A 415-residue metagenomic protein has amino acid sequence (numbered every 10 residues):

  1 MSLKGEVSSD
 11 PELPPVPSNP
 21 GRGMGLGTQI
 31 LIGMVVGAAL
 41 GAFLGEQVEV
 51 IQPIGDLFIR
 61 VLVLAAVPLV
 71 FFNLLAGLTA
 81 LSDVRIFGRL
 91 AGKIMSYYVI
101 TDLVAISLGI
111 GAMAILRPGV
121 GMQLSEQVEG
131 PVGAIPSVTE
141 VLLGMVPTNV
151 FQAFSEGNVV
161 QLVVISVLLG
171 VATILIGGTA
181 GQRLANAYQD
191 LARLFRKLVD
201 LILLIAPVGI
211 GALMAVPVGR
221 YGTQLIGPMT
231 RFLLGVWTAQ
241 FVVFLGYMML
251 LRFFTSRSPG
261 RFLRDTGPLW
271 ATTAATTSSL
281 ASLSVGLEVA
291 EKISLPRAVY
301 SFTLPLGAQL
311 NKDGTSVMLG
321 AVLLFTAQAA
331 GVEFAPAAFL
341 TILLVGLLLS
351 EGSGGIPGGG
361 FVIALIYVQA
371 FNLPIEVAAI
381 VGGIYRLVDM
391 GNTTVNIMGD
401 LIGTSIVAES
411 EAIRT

Functional and structural regions predicted by a protein language model:
L3-L26, V395-T415: Cytosolic juxtamembrane C-terminal amphipathic helix followed by a basic/polar low-complexity tail immediately after
G21-G27, L31-M34, A38-A42, I59-L62 (+2 more regions): Signature of multi-pass transmembrane helix bundles
G45, T79-I86, G121, I176-Q182 (+7 more regions): Juxtamembrane helix-boundary/capping and inter-helix hinge elements in multi-pass membrane proteins
Q47-I51, G88, T223-R231, T255-G267 (+2 more regions): Membrane-water interface of transmembrane alpha-helices in multipass transporters/channels
L69-V70, A206-G209, S278-G286, V299 (+3 more regions): Transmembrane helix boundary and interhelical junction motifs in multipass membrane proteins
K93-L103, T230-G246, T266-T272, L340-S353 (+2 more regions): Small-residue-enriched core segments of transmembrane alpha-helices in multipass membrane transport and channel
P268-S350, T404, E411-T415: Helix-loop-helix junctions within the multi-pass membrane cores of secondary transporters/permeases
G320-T415: Transmembrane alpha-helical segments and their short flanking loops that form helix-hairpins/helix-helix interfaces
